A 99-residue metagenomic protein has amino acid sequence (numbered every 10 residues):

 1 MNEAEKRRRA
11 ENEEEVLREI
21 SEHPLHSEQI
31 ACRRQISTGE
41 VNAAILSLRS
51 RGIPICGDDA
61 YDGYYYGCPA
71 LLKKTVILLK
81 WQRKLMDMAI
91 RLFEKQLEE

Functional and structural regions predicted by a protein language model:
M1-V16: Short alpha-helical segments that sit at the start of domains
I20-H26: Short capping segments at the starts of secondary-structure elements
S27-R33: A short acidic, leucine-rich amphipathic alpha-helix
I36-S47: Short amphipathic alpha-helical interaction segments
R49-D59: A short, conserved structural fragment
D58-P69: Minor-groove-contacting beta-hairpin "wing" of winged helix-turn-helix DNA-binding domains
K74-E99: Long, low-complexity, charge-rich intrinsically disordered regions
